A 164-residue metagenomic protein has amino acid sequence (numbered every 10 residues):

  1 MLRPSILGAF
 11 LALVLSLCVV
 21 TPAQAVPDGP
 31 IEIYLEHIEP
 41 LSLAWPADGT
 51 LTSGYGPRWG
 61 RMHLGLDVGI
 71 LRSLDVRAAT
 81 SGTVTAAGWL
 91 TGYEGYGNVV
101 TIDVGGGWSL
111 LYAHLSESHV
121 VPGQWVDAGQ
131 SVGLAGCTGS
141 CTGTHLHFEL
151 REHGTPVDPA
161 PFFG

Functional and structural regions predicted by a protein language model:
L2-Y55, T83, V121, D127-Q130 (+1 more regions): Intrinsically disordered, low-complexity, Pro/Ser/Thr/Asn/Gly/Ala-rich spacer/linker segments adjacent to signal
A44, G69, D75-A79, Y112-A113 (+2 more regions): Small beta-strand-rich domains/subdomains or short beta-sheet motifs embedded in larger alpha/beta proteins
D48, S73, S81, E117 (+1 more regions): ATP/adenylate-binding site constellation spanning eukaryotic-like Ser/Thr protein kinases, ABC-transporter
D48-A78: Short glycine/threonine/proline-enriched tight-turn/helix- or strand-capping micro-motif at secondary-structure
S53, I70, A86, H114-E117 (+1 more regions): A residue-level detector for short acidic-glycine micro-motifs
H63-L64, A79-H119, T144-L146: Zn2+-dependent peptidoglycan hydrolase active-site motif and core
L74-V76, V84-T85, V126, V132: Generic structural signal for buried aliphatic residues
Y96-V104, S116, Q124-G164: Conserved, short, structured surface segments that act as functional micro-motifs
